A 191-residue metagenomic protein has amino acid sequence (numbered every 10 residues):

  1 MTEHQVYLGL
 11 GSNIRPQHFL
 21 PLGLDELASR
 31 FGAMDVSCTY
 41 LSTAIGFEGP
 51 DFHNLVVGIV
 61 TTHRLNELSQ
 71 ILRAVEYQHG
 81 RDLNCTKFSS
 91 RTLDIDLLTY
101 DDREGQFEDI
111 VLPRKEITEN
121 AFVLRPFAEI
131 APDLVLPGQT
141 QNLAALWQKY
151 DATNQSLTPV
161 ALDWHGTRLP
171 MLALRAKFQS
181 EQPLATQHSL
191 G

Functional and structural regions predicted by a protein language model:
T2-Y7: Extreme N-terminal starter segment of soluble prokaryotic enzymes
L8-L10, R125: Short glycine-rich loop/turn motifs that provide flexible caps or phosphate-binding loops at active sites
L10-S12, V57-H63, T99-D102: Short beta-strand-to-loop capping motifs
R15-H18: Short N-terminal binding/cap micro-motifs at the start of the first secondary-structure element
L22-N66: Short, surface-exposed acidic-centric catalytic microdomains
I45-D51, N66-S69, A74-G191: Flexible, gly/pro- and Lys/Arg-enriched active-site loops
